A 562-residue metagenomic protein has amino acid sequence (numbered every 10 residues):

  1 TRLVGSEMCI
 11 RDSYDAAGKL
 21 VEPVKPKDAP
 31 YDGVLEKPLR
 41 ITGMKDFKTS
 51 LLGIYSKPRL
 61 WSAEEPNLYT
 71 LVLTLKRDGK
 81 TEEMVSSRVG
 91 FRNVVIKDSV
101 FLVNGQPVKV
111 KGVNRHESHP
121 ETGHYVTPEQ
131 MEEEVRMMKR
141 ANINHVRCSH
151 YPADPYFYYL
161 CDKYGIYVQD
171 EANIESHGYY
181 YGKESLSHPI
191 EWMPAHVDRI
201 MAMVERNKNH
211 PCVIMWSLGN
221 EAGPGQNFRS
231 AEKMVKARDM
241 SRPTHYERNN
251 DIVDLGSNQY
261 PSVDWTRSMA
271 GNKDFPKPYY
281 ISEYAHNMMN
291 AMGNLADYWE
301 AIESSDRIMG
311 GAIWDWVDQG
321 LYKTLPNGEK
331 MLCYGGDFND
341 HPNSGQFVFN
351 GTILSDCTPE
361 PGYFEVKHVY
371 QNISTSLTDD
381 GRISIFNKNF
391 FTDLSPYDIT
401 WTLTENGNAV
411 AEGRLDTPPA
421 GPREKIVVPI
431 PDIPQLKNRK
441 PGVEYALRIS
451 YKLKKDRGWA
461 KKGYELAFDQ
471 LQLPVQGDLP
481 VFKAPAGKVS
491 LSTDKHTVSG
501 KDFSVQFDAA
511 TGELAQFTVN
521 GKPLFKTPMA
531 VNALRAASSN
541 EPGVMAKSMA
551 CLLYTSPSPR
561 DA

Functional and structural regions predicted by a protein language model:
T1-G5, I10, Y554-A562: Single conserved hydrophobic/aromatic residue that forms the stacking wall/gate of nucleotide- or nucleobase-binding
S6-E7, R11-A29, F386, T392-G413 (+1 more regions): Beta-strand-rich binding/interaction modules
E7, R11-V95, L453, R457 (+1 more regions): Extended acidic/polar, glycine-enriched regions that form or flank non-catalytic beta-rich accessory modules
D32-T49, I54, N408-R439: Intrinsically disordered, low-complexity Pro/Gly/Ser/Thr-rich segments with frequent PxxP/GP/PP motifs and embedded
S62, I430-G442, K455-R457, Q470-S556 (+1 more regions): Beta-strand/loop-rich accessory regions of lumenal/periplasmic or secreted enzymes, predominantly carbohydrate-active
T74-M137: N-terminal carbohydrate-binding accessory modules
V135-A141, H145-N350, L354, P361: Substrate-binding/catalytic cleft of secreted carbohydrate-active enzymes, primarily glycoside hydrolases
G328-L377, K388-P396, K437-G477, L524-K526: Catalytic cores of secreted or luminal carbohydrate-active enzymes
